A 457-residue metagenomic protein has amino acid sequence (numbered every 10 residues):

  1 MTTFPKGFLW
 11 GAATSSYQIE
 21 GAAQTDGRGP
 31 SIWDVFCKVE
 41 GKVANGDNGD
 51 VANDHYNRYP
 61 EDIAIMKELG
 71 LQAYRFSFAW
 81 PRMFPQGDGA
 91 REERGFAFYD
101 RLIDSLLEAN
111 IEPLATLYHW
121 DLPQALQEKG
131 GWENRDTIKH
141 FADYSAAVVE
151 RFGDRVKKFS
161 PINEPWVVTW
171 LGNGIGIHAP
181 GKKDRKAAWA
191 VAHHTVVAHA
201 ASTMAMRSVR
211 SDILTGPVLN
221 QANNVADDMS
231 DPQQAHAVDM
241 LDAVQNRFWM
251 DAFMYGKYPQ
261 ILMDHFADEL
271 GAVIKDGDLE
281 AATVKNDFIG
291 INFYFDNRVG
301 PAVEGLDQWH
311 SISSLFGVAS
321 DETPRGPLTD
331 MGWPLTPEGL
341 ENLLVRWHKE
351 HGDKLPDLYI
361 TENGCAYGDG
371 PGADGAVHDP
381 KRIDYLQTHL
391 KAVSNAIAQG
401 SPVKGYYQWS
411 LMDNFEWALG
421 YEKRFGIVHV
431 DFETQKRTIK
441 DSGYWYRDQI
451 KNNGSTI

Functional and structural regions predicted by a protein language model:
M1-V43, Q86-G87, F96-I457: Active-site region of glycoside hydrolase catalytic domains
G21-Y99: Active-site-adjacent substrate/metal-binding segments within catalytic domains of carbohydrate-active enzymes
